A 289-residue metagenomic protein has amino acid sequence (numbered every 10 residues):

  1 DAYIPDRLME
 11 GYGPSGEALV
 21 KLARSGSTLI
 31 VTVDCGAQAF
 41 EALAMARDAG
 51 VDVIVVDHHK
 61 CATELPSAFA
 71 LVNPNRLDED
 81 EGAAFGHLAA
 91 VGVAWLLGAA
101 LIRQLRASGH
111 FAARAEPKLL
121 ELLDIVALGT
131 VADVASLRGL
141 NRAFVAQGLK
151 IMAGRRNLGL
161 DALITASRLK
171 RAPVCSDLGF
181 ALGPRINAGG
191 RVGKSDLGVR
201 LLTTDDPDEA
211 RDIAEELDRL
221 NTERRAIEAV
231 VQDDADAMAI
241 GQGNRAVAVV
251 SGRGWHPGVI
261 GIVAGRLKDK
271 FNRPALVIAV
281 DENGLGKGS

Functional and structural regions predicted by a protein language model:
D1-L29, A49-G50, S67, R103-S289: Hydrophobic helix-and-loop "lid/oligomerization" segment in the mid-to-C-terminal part of catalytic domains
V20-A112: Active-site cavity-forming subdomains of large catalytic enzyme subunits
